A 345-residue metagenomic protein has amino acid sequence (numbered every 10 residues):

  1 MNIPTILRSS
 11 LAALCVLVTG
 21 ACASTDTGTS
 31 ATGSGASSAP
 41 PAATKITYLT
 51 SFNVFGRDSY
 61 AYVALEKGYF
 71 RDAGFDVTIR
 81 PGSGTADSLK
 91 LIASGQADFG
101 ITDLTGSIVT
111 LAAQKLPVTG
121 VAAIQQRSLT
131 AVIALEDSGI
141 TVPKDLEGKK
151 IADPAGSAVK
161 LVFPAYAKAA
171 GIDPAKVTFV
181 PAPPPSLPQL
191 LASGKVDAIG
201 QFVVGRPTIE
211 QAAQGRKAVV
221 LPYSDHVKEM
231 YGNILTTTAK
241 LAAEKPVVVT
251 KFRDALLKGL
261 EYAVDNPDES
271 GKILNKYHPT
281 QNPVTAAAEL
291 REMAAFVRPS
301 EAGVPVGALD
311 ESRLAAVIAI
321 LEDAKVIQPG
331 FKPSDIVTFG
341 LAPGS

Functional and structural regions predicted by a protein language model:
V18-A21: C-terminal motif of bacterial Sec signal peptides marking the signal peptidase cleavage site
A23-D26: Bacterial signal peptide processing site
G28-D173, T178-P183, P188, D197-V203 (+2 more regions): Short, glycine-/small- and polar/acidic-enriched structural segments that line small-molecule recognition paths
T105, V180, P185-P279: Pocket-lining segment of extracytoplasmic ligand-binding domains
T110-V121, I209-Y223, N282-A287: Ligand-binding "clamshell"
I124-A134, G215-L241, R253, M293-F296 (+1 more regions): Periplasmic-binding protein-like
E244-A324: Secondary-structure end/capping motifs
L314-S345: Conserved C-terminal helix/tail region of periplasmic/extracytoplasmic solute-binding proteins
